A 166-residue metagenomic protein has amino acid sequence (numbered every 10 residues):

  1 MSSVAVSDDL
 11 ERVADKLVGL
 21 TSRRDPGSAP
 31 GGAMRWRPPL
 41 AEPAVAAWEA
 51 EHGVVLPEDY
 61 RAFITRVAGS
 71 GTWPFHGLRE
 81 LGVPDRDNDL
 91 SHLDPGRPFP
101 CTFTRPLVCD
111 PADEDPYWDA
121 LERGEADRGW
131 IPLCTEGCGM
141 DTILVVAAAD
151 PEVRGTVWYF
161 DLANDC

Functional and structural regions predicted by a protein language model:
M1-G137: A surface-exposed partner-binding patch
W130-P132, D141-N164: Low-complexity, glycine/alanine/valine/leucine- and proline-rich hydrophobic stretches
